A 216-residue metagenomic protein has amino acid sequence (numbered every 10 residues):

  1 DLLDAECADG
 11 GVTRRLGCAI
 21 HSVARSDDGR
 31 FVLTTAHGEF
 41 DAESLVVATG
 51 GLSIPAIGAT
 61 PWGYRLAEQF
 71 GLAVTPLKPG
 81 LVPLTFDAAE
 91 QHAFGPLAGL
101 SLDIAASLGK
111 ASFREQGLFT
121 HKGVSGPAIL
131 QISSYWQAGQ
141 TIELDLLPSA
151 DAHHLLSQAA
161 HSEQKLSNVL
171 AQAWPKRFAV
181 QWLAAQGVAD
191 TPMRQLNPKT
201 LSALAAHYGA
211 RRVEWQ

Functional and structural regions predicted by a protein language model:
D1-A5, R15-C18, I54-G58, T85-A89 (+1 more regions): Short beta-strand to alpha-helix junction loop
D1-A5, V32, S44, A48-P55 (+1 more regions): Helix-loop-beta segment of a Rossmann-like dinucleotide-binding subdomain
G10-R15, H37-D41: Glycine-rich phosphate-binding loop signature in dinucleotide/nucleotide-binding domains
R14-G17, V47, V74-L77: General beta-strand structural signal in soluble alpha/beta enzymes
L16-R30: A conserved short coil-to-beta-strand element within the FAD-binding core of flavoproteins
I20, E39-A59, A67-E68, G117-K122: Short hydrophobic core segments
L72-P76, V82-S202: An anion/pyrophosphate-binding glycine-rich loop and adjacent beta-alpha core in soluble alpha-beta enzymes
A210-Q216: Short, intrinsically disordered, charge-balanced linker/junction segments flanking boundaries in proteins
